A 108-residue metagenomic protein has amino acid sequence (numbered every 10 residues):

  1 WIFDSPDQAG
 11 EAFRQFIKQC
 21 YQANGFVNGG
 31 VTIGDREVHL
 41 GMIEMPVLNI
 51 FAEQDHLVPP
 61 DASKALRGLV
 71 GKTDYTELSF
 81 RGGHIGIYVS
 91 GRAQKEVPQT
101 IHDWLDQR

Functional and structural regions predicted by a protein language model:
W1-H39, M45: Alpha/beta-hydrolase
I43-E44, N49-F51, D55: Short beta-strand/loop motif that positions the catalytic acidic residue of the alpha/beta-hydrolase fold
M45, P59-L69: Short alpha-helix in the alpha/beta-hydrolase fold that links the catalytic acid
L57-P60, E77, R81-E96: Catalytic histidine-centered segment of alpha/beta-hydrolase-like enzymes
K72: Mg2+-dependent phosphoryl-transfer active-site scaffold
T100-R108: C-terminal alpha-helix
